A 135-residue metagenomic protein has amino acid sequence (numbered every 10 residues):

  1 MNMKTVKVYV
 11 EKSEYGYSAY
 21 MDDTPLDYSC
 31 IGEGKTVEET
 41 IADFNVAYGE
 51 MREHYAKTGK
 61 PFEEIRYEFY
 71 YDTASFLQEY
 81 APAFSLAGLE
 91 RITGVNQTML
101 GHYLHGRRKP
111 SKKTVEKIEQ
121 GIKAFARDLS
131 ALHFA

Functional and structural regions predicted by a protein language model:
M1-G59, E64: DNA-contacting interfaces and partner/effector-binding or oligomerization modules in DNA-centric proteins
N2-T5, N45-T98, H102-V115, Q120 (+1 more regions): Short, charged, surface-exposed hinge/linker loops at domain edges that act as mobile lids or interdomain connectors
